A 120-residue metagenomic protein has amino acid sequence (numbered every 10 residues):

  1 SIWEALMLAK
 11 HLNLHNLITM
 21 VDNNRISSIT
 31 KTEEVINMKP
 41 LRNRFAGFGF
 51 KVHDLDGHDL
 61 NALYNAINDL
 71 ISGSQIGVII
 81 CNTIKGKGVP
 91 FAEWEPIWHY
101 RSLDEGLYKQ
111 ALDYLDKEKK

Functional and structural regions predicted by a protein language model:
S1-K120: Glycine-rich ThDP/TPP pyrophosphate-binding loop and its adjacent helix/strand module within ThDP-dependent enzymes
